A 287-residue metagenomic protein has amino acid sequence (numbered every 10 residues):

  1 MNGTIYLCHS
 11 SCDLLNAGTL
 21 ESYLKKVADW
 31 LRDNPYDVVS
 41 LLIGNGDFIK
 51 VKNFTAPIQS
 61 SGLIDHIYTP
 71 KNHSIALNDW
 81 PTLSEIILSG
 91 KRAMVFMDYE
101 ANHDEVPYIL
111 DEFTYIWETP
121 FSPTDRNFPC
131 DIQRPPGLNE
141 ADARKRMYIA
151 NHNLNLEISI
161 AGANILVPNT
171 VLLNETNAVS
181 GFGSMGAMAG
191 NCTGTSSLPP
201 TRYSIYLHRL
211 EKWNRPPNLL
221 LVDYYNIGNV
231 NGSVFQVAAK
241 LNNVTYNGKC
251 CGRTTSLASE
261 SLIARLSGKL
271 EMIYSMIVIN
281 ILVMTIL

Functional and structural regions predicted by a protein language model:
N2-L257: Catalytic cores of phosphodiester-bond hydrolases, prominently lipid phosphodiesterases
E260-L287: Cleavable C-terminal sorting propeptides in eukaryotic secreted/cell-surface proteins
